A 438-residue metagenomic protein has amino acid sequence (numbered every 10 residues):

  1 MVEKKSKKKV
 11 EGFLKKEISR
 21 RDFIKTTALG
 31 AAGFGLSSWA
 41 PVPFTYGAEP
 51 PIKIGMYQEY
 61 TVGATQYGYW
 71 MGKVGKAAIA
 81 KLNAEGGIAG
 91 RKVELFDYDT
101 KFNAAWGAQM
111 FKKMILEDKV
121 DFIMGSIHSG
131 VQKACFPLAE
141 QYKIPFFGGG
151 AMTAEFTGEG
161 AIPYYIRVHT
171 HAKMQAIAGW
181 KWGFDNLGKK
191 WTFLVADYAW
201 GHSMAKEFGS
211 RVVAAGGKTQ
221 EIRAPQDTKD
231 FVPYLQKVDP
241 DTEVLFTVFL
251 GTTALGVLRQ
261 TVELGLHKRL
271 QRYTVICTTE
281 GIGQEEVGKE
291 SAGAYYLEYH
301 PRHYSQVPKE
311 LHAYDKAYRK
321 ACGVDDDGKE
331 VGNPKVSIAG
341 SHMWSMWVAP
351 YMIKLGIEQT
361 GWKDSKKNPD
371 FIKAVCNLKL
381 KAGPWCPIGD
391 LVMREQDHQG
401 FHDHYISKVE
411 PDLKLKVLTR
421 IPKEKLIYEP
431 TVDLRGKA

Functional and structural regions predicted by a protein language model:
M1-D22, S37: N-terminal secretory signal peptides
K16, S38-Y60, G68: C-terminal segment of N-terminal export signals and the immediately downstream linker at the start of the mature
G55-G75, Y98-A105, I127-H128, L194-G201 (+1 more regions): Extracytoplasmic "Venus flytrap"
Q66-K73, G86-E159, V168, R223-F231 (+1 more regions): Beta-alpha junction/loop-to-helix N-cap segments that form part of ligand/metal-binding clefts
W106-Q109, A154-T157, I162-L264, S305-K309: Extracellular/periplasmic Venus flytrap/periplasmic-binding protein
M114, D118-I127, F147-G149, T192-V195 (+4 more regions): Periplasmic-binding protein-like
T261-V348, T360-G361, R420-K437: Extracellular/periplasmic periplasmic-binding protein-like sensory domains
D327-W347, K354-V417: Segments of small-molecule ligand-sensing domains
